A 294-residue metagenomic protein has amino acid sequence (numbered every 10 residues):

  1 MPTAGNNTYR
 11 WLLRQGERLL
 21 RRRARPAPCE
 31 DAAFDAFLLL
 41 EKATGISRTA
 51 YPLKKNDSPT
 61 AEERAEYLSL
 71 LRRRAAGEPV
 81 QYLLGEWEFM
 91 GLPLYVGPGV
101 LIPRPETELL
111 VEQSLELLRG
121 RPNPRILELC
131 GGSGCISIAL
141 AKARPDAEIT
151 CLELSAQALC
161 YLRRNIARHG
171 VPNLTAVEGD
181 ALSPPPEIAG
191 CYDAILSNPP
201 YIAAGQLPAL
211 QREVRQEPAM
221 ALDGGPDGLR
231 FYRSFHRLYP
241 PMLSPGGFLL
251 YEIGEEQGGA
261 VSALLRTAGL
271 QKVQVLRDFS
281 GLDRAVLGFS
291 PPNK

Functional and structural regions predicted by a protein language model:
M1-R48, P52, P59: Non-catalytic accessory regions of SAM-dependent methyltransferases
L20, L118, I166, Y239 (+1 more regions): Conserved hydrophobic residues forming the short capping helix/wall of the S-adenosyl-L-methionine
L39, G77, T107, I136 (+5 more regions): Residue-level signal for inorganic ion chemistry
L40-E116: Conserved AdoMet
Q81, I202-G205, E256: Active-site beta-alpha loop architecture of Rossmann-like, nucleotide-cofactor-dependent enzymes
E108-P208: Conserved SAM/SAH cofactor-binding pocket of Class I
Y201-F231: Mobile active-site "lid"/loop adjacent to the S-adenosyl-L-methionine
P226-F289: Conserved Class I SAM-dependent methyltransferase catalytic core
